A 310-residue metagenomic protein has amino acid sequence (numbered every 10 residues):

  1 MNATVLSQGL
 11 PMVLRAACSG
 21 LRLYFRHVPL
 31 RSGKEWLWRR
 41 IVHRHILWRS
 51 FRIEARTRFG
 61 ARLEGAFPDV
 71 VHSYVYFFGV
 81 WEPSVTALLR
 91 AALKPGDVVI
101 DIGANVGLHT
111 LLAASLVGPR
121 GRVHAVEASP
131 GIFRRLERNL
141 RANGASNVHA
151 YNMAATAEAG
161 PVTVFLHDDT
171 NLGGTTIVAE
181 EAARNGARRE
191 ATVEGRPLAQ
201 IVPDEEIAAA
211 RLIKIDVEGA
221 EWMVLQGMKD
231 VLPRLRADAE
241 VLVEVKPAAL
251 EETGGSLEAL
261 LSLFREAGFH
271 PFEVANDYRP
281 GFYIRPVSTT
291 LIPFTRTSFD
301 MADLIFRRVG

Functional and structural regions predicted by a protein language model:
M1-G310: Phosphate/nucleotide-binding beta-alpha loop and adjacent structural elements of enzyme active sites
